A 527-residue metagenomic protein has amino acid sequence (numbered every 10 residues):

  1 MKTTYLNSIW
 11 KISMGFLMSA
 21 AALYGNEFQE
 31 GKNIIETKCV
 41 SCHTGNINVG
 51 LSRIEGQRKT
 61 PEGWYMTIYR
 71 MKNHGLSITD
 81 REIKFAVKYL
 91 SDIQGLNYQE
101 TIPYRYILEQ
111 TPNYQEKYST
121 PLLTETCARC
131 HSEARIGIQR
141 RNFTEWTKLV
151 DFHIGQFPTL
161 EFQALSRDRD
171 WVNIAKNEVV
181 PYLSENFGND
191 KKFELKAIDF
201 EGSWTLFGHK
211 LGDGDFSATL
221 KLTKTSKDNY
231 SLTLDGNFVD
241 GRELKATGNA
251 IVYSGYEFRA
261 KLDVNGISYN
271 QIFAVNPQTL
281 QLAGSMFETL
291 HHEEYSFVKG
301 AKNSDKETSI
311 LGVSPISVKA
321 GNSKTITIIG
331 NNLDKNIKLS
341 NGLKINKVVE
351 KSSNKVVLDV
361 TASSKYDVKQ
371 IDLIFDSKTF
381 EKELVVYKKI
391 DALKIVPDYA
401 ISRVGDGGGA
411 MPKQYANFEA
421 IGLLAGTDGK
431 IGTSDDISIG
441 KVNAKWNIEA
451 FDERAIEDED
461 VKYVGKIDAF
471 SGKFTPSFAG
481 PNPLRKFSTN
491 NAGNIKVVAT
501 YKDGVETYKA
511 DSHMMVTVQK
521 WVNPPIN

Functional and structural regions predicted by a protein language model:
L23-I35, N73-L76, N97-P121, K192: Electrostatic cytochrome c docking/interface patches
K32, N46-H74, T120, S132-Q156 (+1 more regions): Gly/Gly-Pro-rich "capping" loops immediately C-terminal to redox-active cysteine motifs in periplasmic/lumenal
E36-N46, A86, L123-R135: The canonical Cys-X-X-Cys-His
L76-R105, F157-D199: C-terminal capping alpha-helices of c-type cytochrome domains
H131-S132, D190, I198-T279, A283-M286: Central antiparallel beta-sheet cores of small beta-barrel/beta-sandwich binding domains
N276-L311, A510-V522: Edge beta-strand at a domain terminus
N303-K335, T379-T433: Beta-strand/beta-sandwich contexts
A320-S377, G440-N443, E453-E457, Y463-V464 (+1 more regions): Immunoglobulin-like IPT/TIG beta-sandwich domains and homologous Ig-like subdomains
